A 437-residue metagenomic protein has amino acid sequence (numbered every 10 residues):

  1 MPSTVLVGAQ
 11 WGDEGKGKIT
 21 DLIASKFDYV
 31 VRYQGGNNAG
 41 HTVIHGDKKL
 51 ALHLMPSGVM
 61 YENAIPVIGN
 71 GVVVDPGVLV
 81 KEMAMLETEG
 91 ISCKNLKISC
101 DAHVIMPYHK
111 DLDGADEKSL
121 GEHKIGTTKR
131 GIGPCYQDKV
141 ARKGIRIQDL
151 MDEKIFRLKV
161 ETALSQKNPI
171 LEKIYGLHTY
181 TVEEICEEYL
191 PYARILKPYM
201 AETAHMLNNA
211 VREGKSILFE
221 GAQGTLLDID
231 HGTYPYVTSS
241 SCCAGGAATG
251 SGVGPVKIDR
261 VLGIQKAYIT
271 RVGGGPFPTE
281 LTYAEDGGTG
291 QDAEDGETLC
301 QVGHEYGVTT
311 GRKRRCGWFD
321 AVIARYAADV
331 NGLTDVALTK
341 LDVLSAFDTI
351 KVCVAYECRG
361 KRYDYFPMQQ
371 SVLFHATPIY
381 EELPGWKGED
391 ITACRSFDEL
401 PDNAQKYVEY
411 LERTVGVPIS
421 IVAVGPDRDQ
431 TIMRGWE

Functional and structural regions predicted by a protein language model:
M1-E437: Non-transmembrane, aqueous-exposed alpha-helical and coiled segments at domain scale
